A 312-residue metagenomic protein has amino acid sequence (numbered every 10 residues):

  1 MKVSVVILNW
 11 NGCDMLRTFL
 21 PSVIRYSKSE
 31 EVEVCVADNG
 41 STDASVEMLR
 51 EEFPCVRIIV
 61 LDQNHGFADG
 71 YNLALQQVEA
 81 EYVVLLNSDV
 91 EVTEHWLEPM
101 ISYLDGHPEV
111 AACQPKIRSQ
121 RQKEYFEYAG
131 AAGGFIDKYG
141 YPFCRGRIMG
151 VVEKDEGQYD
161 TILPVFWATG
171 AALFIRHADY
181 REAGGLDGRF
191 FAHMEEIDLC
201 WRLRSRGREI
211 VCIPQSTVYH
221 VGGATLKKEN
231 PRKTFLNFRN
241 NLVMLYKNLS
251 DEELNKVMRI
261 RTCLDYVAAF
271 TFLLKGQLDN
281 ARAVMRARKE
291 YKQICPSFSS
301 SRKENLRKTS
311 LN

Functional and structural regions predicted by a protein language model:
V6, R206-K303, L311: Active-site-adjacent helix/loop segment of glycosyltransferases that harbors family-specific signature motifs
P21-E31: Short, acidic, metal-binding catalytic loop of nucleotide-sugar glycosyltransferases
S22, D38-E47, Q63: A conserved acidic beta->alpha catalytic loop
E31-G40, I59-L61: Short beta-strand/loop segment that forms part of the nucleotide-sugar
V60-V78, S88-V90, P99: Glycine-rich, basic loop-to-helix element that forms the pyrophosphate-binding segment of sugar-nucleotide handling
V83: Short aromatic/hydrophobic "clamp" motif used to bind/position activated sugar donors
E91-Y141: Conserved donor NDP-sugar-binding/catalytic core segment of glycosyltransferases
D160-T217: A short, conserved alpha-helix in the catalytic core of glycosyltransferases
